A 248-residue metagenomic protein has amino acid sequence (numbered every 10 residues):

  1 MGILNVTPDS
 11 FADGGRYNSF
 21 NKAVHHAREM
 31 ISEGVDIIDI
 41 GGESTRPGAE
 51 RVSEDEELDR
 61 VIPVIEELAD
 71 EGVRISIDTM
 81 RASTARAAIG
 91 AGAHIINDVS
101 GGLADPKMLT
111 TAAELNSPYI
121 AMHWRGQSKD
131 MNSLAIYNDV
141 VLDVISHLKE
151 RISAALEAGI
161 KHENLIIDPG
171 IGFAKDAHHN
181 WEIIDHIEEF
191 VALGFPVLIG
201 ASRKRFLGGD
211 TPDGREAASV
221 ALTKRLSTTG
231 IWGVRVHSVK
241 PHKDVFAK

Functional and structural regions predicted by a protein language model:
M1, V35, R74, H94 (+1 more regions): Hydrophobic "anchor" residues on beta-strands that sit immediately upstream of conserved functional sites
M1-G2, E29-I40: N-terminal glycine-rich anion-binding loops that anchor highly charged ligand groups
N5-D9: Short polar catalytic/cofactor-binding loops
A12-N21, H25-H26, T45-E67, E71-R74 (+4 more regions): Active-site-adjacent loop and "lid" segments of alpha/beta metabolic enzymes
S32, V73, R151-N164: Phosphate/pyrophosphate-binding loops at sites that engage ATP/ADP/AMP, CoA/4′-phosphopantetheine, polyphosphate
D39-G41, R74-I75: Short, conserved structural micro-motifs that define repeat-unit consensus positions and nucleotide-binding loops
